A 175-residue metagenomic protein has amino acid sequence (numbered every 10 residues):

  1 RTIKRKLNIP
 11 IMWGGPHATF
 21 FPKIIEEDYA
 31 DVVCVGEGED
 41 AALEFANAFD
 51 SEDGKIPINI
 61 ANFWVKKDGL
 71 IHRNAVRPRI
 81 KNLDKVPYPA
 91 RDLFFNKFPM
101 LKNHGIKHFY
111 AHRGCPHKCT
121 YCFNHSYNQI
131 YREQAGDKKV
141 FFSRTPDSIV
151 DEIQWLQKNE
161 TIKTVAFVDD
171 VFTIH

Functional and structural regions predicted by a protein language model:
R1-I80: Glycine-rich beta-alpha loop elements in corrinoid/cobalamin-binding modules across cobalamin-dependent enzymes
D84, Y88-H175: Radical SAM [4Fe-4S] cluster-binding motif and immediate context
